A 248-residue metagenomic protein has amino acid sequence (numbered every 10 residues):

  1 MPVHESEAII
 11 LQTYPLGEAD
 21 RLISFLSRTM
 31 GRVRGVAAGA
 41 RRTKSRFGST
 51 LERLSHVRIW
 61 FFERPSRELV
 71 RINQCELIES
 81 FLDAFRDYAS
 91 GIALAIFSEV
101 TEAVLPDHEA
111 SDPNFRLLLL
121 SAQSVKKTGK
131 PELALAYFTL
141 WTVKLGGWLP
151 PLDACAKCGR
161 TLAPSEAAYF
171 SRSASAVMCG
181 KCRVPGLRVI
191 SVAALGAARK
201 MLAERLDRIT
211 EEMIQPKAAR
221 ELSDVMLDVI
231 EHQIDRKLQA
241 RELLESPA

Functional and structural regions predicted by a protein language model:
M1-A248: Non-catalytic alpha-helical scaffolds and adjoining flexible linkers that form interface surfaces for assembly
